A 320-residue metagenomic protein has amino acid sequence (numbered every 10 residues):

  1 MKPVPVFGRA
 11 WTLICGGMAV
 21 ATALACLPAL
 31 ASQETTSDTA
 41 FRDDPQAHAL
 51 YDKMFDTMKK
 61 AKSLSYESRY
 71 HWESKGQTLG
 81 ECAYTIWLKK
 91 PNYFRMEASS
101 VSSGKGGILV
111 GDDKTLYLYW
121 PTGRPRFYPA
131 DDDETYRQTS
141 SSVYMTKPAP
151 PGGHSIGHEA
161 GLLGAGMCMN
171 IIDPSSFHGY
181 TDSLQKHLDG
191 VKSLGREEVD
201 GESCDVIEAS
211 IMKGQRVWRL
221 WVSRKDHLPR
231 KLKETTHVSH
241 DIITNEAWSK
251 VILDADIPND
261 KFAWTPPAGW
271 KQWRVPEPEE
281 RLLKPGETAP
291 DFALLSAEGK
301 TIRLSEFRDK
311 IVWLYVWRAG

Functional and structural regions predicted by a protein language model:
M1-A10: N-terminal secretory signal peptides that target proteins for export/translocation
I14-C26: Bacterial N-terminal signal peptides
A25, A29-Q33: Boundary at the C-terminal end of the N-terminal hydrophobic targeting segment
T35, R42-Y128, I211-W218, K231: N-terminal mature ectodomain segment of secretory-pathway/periplasmic proteins
R42-P45, R69-H71, E97, S102-S103 (+1 more regions): Gly/Pro-enriched, hydrophobic low-complexity segments that function as extracytoplasmic propeptides/linkers
W87-N170, T236-N245: An acidic-aromatic
V275-L304: N-terminal "domain-start" segment that seeds a small globular fold
I302-G320: Short active-site neighborhood of thiol/selenol oxidoreductases, capturing the structured segment around
